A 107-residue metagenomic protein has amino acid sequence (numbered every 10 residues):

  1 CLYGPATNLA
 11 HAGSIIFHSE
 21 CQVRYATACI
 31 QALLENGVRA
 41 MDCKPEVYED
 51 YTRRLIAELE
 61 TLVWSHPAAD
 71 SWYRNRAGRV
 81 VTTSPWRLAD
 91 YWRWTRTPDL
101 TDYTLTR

Functional and structural regions predicted by a protein language model:
C1-R107: C-terminal, flexible cofactor-proximal segment of oxidoreductases
